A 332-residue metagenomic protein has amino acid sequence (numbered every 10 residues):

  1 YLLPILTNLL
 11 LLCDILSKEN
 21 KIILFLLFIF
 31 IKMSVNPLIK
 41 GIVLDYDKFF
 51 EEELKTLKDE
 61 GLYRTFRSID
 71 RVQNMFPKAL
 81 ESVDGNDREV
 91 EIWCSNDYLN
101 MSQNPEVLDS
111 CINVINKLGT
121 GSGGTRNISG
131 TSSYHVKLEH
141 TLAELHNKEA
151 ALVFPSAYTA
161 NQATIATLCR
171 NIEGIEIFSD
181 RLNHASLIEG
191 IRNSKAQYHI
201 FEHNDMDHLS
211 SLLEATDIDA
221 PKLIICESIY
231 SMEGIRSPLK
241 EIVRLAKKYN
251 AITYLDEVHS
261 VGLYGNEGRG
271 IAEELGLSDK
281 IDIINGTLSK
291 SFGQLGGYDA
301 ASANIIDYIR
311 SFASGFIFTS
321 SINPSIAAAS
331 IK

Functional and structural regions predicted by a protein language model:
L2, L6-L9, L26: Short hydrophobic targeting helices and cationic amphipathic motifs that mediate membrane/organellar targeting
P37, L44-K48, E52-L118, A220 (+1 more regions): N-terminal "arm"/small-domain region of PLP-dependent enzymes with the aminotransferase-like
D97, H199, H203-L255: Active-site phosphate-binding strand-loop segment of PLP-dependent enzymes
L108-S156: Conserved N-terminal alpha-helix of the aminotransferase class I/II PLP-enzyme fold
S156, F178-S194: Substrate-binding/gating loop at the entrance of the active-site cleft, primarily in PLP-dependent aminotransferase-like
T164-A185: Conserved PLP-anchoring active-site segment centered on the Schiff-base-forming lysine
Y249-I252, H259, Y264-K332: Active-site C-terminal subdomain of aminotransferase-like
